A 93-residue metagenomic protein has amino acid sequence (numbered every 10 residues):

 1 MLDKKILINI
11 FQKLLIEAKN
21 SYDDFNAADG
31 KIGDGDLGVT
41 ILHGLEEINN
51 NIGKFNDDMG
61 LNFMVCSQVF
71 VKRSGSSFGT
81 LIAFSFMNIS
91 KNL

Functional and structural regions predicted by a protein language model:
M1-L93: N-terminal loops that bind phosphate or other acidic moieties and the adjacent beta-alpha structural core
